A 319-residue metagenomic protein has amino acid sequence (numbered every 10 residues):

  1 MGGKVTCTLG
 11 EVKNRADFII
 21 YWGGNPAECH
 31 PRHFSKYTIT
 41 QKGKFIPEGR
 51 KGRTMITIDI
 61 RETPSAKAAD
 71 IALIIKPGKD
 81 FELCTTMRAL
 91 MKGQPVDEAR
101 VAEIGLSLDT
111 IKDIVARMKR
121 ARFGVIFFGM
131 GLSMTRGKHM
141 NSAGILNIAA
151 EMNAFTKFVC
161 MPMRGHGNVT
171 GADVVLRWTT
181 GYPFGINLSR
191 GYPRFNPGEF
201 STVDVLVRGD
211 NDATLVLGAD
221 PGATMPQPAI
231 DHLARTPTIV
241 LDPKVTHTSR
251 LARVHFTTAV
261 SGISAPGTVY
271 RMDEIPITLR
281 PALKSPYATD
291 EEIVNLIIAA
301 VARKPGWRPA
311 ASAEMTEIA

Functional and structural regions predicted by a protein language model:
M1-K157, T179-A319: Non-catalytic alpha/beta scaffold blocks inside enzyme catalytic domains
T156-R177: Short, conserved secondary-structure transition motifs
